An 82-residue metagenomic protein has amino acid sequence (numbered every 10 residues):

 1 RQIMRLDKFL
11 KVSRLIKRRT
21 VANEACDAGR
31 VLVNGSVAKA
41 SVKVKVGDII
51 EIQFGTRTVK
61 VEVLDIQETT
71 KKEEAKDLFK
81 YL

Functional and structural regions predicted by a protein language model:
R1-L6, L82: Absolute protein N-terminus
M4-V44: A basic, amphipathic helix-loop patch mediating RNA/tRNA/ribosome contacts
T56-L82: C-terminal structural segments of small proteins and small subunits
